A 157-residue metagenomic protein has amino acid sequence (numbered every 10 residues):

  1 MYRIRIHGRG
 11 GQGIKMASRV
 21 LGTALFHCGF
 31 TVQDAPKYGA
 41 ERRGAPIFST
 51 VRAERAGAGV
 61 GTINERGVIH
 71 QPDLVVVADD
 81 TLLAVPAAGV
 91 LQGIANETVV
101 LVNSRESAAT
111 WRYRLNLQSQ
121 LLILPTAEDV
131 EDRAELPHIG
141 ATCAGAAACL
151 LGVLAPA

Functional and structural regions predicted by a protein language model:
M1-A157: Active-site cofactor/cluster-binding pocket
